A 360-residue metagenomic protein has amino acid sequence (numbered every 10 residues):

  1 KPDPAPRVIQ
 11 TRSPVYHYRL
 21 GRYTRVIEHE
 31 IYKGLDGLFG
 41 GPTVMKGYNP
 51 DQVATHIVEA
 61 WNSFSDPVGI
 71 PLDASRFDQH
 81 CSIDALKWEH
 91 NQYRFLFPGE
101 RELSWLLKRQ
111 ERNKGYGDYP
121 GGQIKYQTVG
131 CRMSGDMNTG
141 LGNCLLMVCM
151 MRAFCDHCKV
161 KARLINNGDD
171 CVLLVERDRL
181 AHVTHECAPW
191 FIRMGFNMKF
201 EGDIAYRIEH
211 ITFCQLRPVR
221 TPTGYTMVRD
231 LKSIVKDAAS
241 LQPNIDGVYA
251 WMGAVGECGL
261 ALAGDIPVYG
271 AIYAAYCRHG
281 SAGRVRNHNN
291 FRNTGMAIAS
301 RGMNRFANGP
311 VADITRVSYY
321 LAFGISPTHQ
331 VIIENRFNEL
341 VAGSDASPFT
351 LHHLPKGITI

Functional and structural regions predicted by a protein language model:
D3, I9-H17, Q242-G253: Structural motif
P6, Y32, Q79-S82, L86-W88 (+3 more regions): Short helix/loop capping segments that flank catalytic or ligand/cofactor-binding pockets
R7-V8, R12, R22-R25, S82 (+2 more regions): Conserved acidic
V8, H17-D78, T139, R152: Active-site-proximal segment of RNA-dependent polymerases
P14-H29, L145-A153, G253-G264: Short, hydrophobic/amphipathic alpha-helical patches that form generic packing surfaces within helical domains
G41-N49, G99-E111, N197-R207: A generic structural motif
S65-N167, V172-A181, H210: Conserved polymerase palm-domain catalytic core
Y126, G130-M133, D178-K199, I204-I360: Active-site and adjacent loop segments of nucleotide-processing enzymes that use two-metal-ion phosphate chemistry
